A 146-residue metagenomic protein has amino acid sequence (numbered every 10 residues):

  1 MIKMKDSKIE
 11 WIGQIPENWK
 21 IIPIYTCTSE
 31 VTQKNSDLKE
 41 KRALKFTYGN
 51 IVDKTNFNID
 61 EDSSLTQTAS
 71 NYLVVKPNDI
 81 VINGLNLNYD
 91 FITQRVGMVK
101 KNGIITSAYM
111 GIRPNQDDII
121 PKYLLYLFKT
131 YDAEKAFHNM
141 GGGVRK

Functional and structural regions predicted by a protein language model:
I2-K5, N102-I104: Short, flexible turn/loop "capping" segments at secondary-structure junctions
K3-S36: Non-catalytic DNA-recognition/assembly elements of restriction-modification systems
Y25-K146: DNA target-recognition domains and sequence-specific DNA-contacting regions of bacterial/archaeal
